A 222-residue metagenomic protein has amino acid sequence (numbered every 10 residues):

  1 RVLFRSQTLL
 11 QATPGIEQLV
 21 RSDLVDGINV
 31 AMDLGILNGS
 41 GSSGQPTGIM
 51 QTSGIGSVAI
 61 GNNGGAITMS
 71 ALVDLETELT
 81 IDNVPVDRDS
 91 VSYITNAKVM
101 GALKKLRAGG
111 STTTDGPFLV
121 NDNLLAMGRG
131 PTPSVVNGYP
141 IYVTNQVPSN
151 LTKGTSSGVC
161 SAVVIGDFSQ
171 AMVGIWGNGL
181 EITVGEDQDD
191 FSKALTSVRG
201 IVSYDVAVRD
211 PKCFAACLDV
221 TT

Functional and structural regions predicted by a protein language model:
R1-T222: Structured, hydrophobic secondary-structure cores that serve as assembly/anchoring elements
